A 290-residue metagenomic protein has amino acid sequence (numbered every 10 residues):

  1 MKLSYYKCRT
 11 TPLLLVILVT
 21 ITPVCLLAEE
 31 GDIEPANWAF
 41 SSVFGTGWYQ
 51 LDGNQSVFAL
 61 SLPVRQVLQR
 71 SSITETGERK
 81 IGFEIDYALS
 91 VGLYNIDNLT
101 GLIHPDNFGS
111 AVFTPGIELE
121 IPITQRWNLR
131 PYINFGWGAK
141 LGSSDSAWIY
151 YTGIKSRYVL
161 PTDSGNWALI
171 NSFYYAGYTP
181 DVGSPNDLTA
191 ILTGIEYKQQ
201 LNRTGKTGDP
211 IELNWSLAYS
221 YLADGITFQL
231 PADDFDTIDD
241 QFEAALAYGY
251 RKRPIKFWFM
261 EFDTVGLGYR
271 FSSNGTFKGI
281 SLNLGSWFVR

Functional and structural regions predicted by a protein language model:
A28-T100, R290: Short glycine/proline- and aromatic-enriched beta-strand/turn motifs that initiate or cap beta-hairpins
S42, R79-L89, W127-I133, Y150-I154 (+6 more regions): Transmembrane beta-strands of outer-membrane beta-barrel proteins
T46-Q50, Q66-L68, Y87-D97, I121 (+7 more regions): Transmembrane beta-strands of outer-membrane beta-barrel pores
N54-V64, R79-I81, N107-F113, S146-T152 (+3 more regions): Residues that define the transmembrane beta-barrel architecture of outer-membrane proteins
L60-R70, F113-I121, F135, I154-L160 (+5 more regions): Residues on the lipid-exposed face of transmembrane beta-strands in outer-membrane beta-barrel proteins
V67-E84, I121-L129, P161-A168, L201-E212 (+2 more regions): Short loop/turn motifs that connect adjacent beta-strands in outer-membrane beta-barrel proteins
L93-P105, G208-R290: Outer membrane beta-barrel transmembrane domains
D145-I226: Detector for outer-membrane/organellar transmembrane beta-barrel domains, recognizing the amphipathic beta-strand
